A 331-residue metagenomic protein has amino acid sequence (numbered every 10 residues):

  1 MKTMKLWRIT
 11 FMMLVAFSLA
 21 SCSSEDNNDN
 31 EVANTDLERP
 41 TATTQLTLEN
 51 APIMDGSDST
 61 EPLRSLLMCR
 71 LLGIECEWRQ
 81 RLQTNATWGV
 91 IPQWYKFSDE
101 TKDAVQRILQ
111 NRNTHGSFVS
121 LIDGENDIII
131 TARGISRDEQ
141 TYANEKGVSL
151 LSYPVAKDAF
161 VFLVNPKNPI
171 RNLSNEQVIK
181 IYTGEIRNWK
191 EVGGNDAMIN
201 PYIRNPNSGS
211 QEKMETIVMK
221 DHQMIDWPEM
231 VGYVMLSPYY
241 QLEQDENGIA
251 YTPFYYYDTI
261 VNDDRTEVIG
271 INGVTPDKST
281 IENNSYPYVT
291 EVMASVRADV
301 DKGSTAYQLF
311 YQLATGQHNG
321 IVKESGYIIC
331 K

Functional and structural regions predicted by a protein language model:
K2-T10: Bacterial N-terminal signal peptides that target proteins for export
M13-A16: Short, linear, compositionally biased motifs with a strong N-terminal bias
S18-S21: C-terminal motif of bacterial Sec signal peptides marking the signal peptidase cleavage site
S23-K331: Exported/periplasmic ABC-transporter solute-binding proteins
